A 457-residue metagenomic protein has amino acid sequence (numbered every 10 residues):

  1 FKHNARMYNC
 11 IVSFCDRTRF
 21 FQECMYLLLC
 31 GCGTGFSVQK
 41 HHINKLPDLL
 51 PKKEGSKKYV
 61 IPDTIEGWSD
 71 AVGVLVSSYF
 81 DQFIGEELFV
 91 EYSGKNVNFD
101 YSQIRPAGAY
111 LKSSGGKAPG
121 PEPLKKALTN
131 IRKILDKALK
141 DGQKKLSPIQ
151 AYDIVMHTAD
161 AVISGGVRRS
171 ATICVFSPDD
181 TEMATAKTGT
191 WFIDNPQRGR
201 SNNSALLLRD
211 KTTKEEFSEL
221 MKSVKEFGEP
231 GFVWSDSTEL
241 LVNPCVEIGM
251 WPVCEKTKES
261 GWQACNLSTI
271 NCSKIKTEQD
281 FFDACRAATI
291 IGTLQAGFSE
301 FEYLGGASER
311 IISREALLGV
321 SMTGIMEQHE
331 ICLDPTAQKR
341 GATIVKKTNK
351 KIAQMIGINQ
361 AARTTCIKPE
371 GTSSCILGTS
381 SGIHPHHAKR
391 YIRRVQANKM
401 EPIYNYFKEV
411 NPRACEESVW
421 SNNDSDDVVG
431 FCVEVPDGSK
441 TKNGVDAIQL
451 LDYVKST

Functional and structural regions predicted by a protein language model:
F1, V224, G231-S235, L241-L304 (+4 more regions): Catalytic alpha/beta core of large soluble enzyme barrels
N4, T64, P123, Q150 (+5 more regions): Secondary-structure capping and boundary motifs in well-ordered enzyme cores
R6-C272, K276: Active-site cavity-forming subdomains of large catalytic enzyme subunits
S77-I84, K133-K140, A159-V167, K222-E226 (+6 more regions): Generic secondary-structure signature for well-ordered alpha-helical cores
E86-N98, A138-D153, V162-C174, G297-R310 (+3 more regions): Flexible, glycine/charged-enriched surface loops at secondary-structure junctions
P106-K117, K140, G306-I311, P385-V395: Short beta-alpha connecting loops at secondary-structure transitions that line or flank enzyme active sites
D153-S164, I291-F298, E309-Q328, I367-S373: Core structural elements
G166-K211, A296-E309, G324-P369: Internal maturation/activation junctions in enzymes
